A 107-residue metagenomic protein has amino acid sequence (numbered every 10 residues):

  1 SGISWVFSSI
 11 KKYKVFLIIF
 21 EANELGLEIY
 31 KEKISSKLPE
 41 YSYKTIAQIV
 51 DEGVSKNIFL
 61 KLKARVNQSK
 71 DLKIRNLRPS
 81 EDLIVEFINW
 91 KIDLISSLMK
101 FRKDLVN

Functional and structural regions predicted by a protein language model:
S1-I18: Short alpha-helical segments that sit at the start of domains
W5-S9, L27-E28, Y43: Alpha-helix N-cap/helix-initiation sites
I19-N23: Short helix-to-turn junction characteristic of helix-turn-helix DNA-binding domains, especially the helix
L25-K37: Short acidic, hydrophobic short linear motifs in intrinsically disordered regions
E40-S55: Short amphipathic alpha-helical interaction segments
V54-N67: A short, conserved structural fragment
S69-F87: Basic, amphipathic "hinge/linker" alpha-helix immediately C-terminal to the N-terminal HTH DNA-binding motif
E81-N107: Short, amphipathic alpha-helical interaction segments positioned at domain boundaries
